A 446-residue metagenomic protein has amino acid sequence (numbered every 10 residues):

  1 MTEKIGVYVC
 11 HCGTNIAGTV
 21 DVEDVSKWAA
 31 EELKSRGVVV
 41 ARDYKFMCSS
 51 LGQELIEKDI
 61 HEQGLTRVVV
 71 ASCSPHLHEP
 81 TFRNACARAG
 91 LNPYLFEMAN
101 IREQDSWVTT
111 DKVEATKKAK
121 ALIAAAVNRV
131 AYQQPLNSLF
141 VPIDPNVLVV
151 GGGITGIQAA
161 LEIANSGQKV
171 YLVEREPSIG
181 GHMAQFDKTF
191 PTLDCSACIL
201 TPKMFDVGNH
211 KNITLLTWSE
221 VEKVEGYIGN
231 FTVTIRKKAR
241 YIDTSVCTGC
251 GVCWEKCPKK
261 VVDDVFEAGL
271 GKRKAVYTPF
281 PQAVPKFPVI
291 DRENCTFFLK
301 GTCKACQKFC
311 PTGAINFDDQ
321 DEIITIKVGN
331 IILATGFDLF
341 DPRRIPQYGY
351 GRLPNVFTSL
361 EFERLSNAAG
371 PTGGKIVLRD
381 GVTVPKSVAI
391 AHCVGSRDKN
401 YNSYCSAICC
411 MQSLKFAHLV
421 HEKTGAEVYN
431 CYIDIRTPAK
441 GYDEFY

Functional and structural regions predicted by a protein language model:
V22-V39, K58, N84-I101, V113-A121 (+5 more regions): N-terminal glycine-rich dinucleotide-binding loop that anchors FAD/FMN and/or NAD(P) in oxidoreductases
M47-S49, T217-G229, E322: A conserved short coil-to-beta-strand element within the FAD-binding core of flavoproteins
C73-H76, A164-S178, N212, E225-T232 (+5 more regions): Iron-sulfur cluster-binding cysteine motifs and their immediate structural context in ferredoxin-like electron-transfer
I101, K112, K120-P142, E267-E293 (+2 more regions): Glycine-rich dinucleotide-binding loop and its adjacent helix/turn
V147-Y171: N-terminal Rossmann-like FAD-binding beta1-loop-alpha1 element of flavoenzymes
L148-V150, C247-T248, K327-G336: Short hydrophobic core segments
V150-T155, C250, C393, C409: Glycine-rich Rossmann-fold phosphate-binding loop(s) that bind the pyrophosphate of adenine dinucleotide cofactors
I242-D243, E322-N330: Core beta-strand elements of the Rossmann-like FAD/NAD(P) dinucleotide-binding domain in flavoenzyme oxidoreductases
